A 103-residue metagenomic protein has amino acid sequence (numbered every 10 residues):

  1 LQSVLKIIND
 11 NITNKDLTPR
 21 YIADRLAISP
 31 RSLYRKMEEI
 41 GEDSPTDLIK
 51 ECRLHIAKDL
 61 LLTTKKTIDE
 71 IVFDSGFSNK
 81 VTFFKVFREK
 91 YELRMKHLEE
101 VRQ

Functional and structural regions predicted by a protein language model:
L5-L17, M37-G41, K58-T67, F87 (+1 more regions): Basic, amphipathic alpha-helical hairpins
R20, R31, T67-E70, V81: Residues within helix-turn-helix
Y21, R25, D74-S75: Residues within the alpha-helical elements of helix-turn-helix
D24-R25, Y34-I40: Extended, amphipathic alpha-helices with heptad-repeat/coiled-coil or helix-bundle character that serve as
R25, S29-P30, S78-N79: Short coil turns linking two alpha-helices in DNA-binding domains
L33-Y34, T82-F83, F87: Short hydrophobic/aromatic patch on the recognition helix
E39-S78, E100-Q103: Terminal helix-turn-helix DNA-binding modules in bacterial transcription factors
K85-Q103: …primarily DNA-binding HTH/wHTH and HhH modules…
